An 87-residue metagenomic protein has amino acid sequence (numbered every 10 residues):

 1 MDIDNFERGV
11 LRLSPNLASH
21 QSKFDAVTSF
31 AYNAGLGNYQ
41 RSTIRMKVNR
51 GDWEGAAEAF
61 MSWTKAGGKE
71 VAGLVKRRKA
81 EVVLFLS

Functional and structural regions predicted by a protein language model:
M1, N5-A18, L36-S87: Long, amphipathic alpha-helical surface segments
K23-A31, A59-M61: Short alpha-helical scaffolding segments that buttress acidic/His motifs in well-ordered protein cores
